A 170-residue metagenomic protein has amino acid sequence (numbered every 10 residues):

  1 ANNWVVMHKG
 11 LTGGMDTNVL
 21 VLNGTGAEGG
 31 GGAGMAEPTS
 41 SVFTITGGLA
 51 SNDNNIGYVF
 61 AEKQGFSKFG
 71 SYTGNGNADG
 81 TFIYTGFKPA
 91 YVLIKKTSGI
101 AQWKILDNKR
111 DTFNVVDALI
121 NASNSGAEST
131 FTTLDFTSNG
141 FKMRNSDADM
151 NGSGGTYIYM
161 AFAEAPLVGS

Functional and structural regions predicted by a protein language model:
A1-S170: Surface-exposed molecular-recognition determinants
